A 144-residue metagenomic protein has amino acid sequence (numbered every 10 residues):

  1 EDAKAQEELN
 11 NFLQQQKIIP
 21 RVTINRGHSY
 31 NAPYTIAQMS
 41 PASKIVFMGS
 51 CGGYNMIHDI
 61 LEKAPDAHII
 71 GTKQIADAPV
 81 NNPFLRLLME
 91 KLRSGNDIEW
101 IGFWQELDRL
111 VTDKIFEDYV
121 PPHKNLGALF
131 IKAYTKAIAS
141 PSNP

Functional and structural regions predicted by a protein language model:
E1-L13: Functional beta-strand-loop-alpha-helix junction segments that form "active/interaction loops" within catalytic
L9, I57-I60, L85-L88, F103-L107 (+1 more regions): Generic structural signal of hydrophobic/aromatic residues within well-ordered alpha-helices of folded domains
K17-L92: Catalytic cores of nucleophile-dependent amide-cleaving enzymes
P79-E106, V111: C-terminal helix of von Willebrand factor
W100-P144: Caspase-like cysteine protease fold
